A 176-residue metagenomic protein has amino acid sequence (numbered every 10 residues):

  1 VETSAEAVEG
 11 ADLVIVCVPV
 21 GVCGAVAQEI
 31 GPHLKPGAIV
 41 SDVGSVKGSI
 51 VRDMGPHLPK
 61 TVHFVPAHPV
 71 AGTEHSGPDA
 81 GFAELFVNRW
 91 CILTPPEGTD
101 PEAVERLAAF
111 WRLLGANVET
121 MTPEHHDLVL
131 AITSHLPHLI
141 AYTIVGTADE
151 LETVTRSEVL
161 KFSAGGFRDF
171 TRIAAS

Functional and structural regions predicted by a protein language model:
V1, C17, H57-K60, G81-L85 (+1 more regions): Short, hinge-like loop/turn segments at secondary-structure boundaries
V1-S4, E119-M121: Short acidic-hydrophobic, aromatic-tinged amphipathic segments that line or gate anion-handling sites
S4-S41: Rossmann-like NAD(P)-binding element
V20-C23, S45-V46, V70, V145-G146: Short glycine-rich anion-binding loops that position phosphate/pyrophosphate groups of nucleotides and phosphorylated
V22-A25, G48-S49, D100: Short glycine-rich, flexible loops that bind phosphorylated cofactors or substrates
Q28-D79: Rossmann-like NAD(P)(H) cofactor-binding subdomain of soluble oxidoreductases
T73-C91: Predominantly a Rossmann-like dinucleotide-binding segment in NAD(P)-dependent oxidoreductases
L85-I173: Internal alpha-helical scaffold of NAD(P)-dependent oxidoreductase catalytic cores
